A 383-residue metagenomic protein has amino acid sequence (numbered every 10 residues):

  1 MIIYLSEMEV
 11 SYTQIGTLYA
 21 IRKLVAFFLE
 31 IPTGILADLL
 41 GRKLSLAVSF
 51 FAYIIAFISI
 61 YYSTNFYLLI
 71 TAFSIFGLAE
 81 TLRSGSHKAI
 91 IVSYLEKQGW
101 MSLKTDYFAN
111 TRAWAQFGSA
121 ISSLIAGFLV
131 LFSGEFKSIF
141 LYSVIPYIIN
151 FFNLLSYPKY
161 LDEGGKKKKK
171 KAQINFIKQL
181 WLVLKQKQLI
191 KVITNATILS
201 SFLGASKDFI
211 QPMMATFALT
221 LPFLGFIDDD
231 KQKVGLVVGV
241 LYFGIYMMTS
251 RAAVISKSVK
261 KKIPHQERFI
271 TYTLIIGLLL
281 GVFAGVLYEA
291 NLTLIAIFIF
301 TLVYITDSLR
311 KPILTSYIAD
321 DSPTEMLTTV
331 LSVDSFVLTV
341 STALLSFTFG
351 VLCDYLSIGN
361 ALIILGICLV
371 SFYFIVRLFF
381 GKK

Functional and structural regions predicted by a protein language model:
M1-I3, L18-A37, G41-A52, L68 (+7 more regions): Substrate-agnostic recognition of the 12-TM MFS/MFS-like secondary transporter fold
M1-T13, D208-V234: Short amphipathic helix-loop junctions that connect adjacent transmembrane helices in Major Facilitator Superfamily/SLC
R42-V48, S138-I139, H265-T273, A361: Juxtamembrane helix-start motifs in multi-pass secondary transporters
F51-N65, L69, K257, I275-A290: C-terminal ends and interior cores of transmembrane alpha-helices in multi-pass membrane transporters/permeases
V130-I145, T220-L236, T348-S371: A membrane-interface helix-boundary motif in multi-pass transporters
F136, S143-K170, L378-K383: Helix-loop junctions on the cytosolic side of multi-pass membrane transporters, especially the intracellular loop
K159-T194, G225-F226: Juxtamembrane intracellular "pre-TM" segments in multi-pass secondary transporters
E267-R310: C-terminal transmembrane helical hairpin of 12-TM major facilitator-type secondary transporters
